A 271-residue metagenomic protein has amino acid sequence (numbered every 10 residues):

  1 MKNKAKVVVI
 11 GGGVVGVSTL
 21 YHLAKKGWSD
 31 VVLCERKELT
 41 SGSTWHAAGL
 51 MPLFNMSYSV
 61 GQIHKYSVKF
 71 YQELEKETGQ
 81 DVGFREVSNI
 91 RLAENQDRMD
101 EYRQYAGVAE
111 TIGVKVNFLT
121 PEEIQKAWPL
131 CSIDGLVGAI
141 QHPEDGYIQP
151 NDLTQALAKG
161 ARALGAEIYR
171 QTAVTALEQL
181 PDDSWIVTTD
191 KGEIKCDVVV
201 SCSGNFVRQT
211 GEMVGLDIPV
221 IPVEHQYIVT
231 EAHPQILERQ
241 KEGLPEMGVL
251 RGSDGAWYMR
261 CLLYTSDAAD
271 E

Functional and structural regions predicted by a protein language model:
N3-A5, D190-V198: Core beta-strand elements of the Rossmann-like FAD/NAD(P) dinucleotide-binding domain in flavoenzyme oxidoreductases
N3-G13: Beta1/beta-strand and adjacent pyrophosphate-binding region of the FAD-binding site in flavoprotein oxidoreductases
K25-S43: Glycine-rich FAD pyrophosphate-binding loop
G49-A127, D254-M259: Dinucleotide-binding Rossmann-like beta1-alpha1 core, especially the glycine-rich loop that anchors the ADP
V82-R91, Q125-L164: Helix-loop-beta segment of a Rossmann-like dinucleotide-binding subdomain
E144-I194: Helical element adjacent to the flavin cofactor pocket in flavoenzyme catalytic cores
C196-P245: Central helical "cap/lid" subdomain
Y264-E271: Conserved small/polar residues in nucleotide/adenosyl-binding loops
